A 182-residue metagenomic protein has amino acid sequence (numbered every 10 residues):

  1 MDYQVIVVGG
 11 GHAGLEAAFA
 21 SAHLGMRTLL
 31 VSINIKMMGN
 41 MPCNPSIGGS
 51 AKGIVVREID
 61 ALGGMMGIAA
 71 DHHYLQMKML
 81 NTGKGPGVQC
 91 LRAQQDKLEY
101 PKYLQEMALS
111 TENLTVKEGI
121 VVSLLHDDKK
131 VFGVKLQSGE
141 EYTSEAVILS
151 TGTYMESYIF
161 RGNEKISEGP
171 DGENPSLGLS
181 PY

Functional and structural regions predicted by a protein language model:
M1-A13: Beta1/beta-strand and adjacent pyrophosphate-binding region of the FAD-binding site in flavoprotein oxidoreductases
Q4, F132, E145: Conserved acidic residues
F19-D127, S138, A146, S150-P170 (+1 more regions): Conserved N-terminal/central alpha/beta ligand/cofactor-binding core
D128-V134: Short, hydrophobic/aromatic-rich segments at coil-to-beta transitions
